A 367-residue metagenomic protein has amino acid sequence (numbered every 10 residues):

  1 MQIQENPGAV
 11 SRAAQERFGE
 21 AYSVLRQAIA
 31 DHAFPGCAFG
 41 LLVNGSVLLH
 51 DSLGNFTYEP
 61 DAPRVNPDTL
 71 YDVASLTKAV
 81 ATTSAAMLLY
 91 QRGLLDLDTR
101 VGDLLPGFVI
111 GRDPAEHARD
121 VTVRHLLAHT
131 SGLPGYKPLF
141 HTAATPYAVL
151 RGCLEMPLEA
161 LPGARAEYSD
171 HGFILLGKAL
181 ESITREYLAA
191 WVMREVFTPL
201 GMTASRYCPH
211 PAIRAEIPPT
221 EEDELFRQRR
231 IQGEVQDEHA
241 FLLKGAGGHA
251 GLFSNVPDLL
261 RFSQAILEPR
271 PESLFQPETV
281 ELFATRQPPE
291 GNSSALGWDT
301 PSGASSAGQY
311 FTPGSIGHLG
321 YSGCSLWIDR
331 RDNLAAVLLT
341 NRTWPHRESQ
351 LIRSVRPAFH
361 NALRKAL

Functional and structural regions predicted by a protein language model:
M1-F18, L296: Short, compositionally biased leader-like segments
S11-V73, L94, G111, R151 (+2 more regions): Short, conserved catalytic-motif segment at the N-terminal edge
G19-R26, F39, G45, D72-D98 (+3 more regions): Active-site SXXK
H50, T57, R112-P313: Short, surface-exposed loop or secondary-structure junction motifs that flank catalytic or metal-binding residues
D96-D113: Short, glycine/proline-biased beta-turn/loop segments that scaffold the active-site neighborhood
E268-P271, E278-T279, A284-R286, G303 (+1 more regions): Short, gly/Ser/Thr-rich active-site loops of penicillin-recognizing serine hydrolases
G314, Y321-I328: Short glycine-rich, acidic/polar surface loops and turns
L326-W327, N333-R342: Short, well-ordered beta-strand elements
